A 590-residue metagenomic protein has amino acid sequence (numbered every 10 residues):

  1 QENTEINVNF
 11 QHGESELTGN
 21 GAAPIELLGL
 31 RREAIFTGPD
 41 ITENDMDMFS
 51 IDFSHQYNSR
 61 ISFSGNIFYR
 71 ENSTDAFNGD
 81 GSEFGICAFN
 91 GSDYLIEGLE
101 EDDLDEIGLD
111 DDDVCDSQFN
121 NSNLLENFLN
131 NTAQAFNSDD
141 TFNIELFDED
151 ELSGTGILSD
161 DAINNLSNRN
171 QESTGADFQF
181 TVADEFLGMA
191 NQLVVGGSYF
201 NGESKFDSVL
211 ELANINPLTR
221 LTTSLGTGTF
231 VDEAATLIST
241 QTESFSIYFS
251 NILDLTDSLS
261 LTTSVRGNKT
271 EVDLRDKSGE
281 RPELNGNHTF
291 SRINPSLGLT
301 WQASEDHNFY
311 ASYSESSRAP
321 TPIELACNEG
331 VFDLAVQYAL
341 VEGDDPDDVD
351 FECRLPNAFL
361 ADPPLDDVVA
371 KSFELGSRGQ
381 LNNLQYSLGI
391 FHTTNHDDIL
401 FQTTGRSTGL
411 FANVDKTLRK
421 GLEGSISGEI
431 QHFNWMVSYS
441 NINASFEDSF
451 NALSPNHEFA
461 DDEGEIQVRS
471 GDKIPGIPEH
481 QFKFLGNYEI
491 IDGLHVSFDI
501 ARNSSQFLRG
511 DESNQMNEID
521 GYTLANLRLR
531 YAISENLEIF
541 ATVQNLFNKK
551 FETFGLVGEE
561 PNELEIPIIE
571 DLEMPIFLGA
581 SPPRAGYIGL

Functional and structural regions predicted by a protein language model:
N3-F49, N72-S82, R169: Flexible loop and strand-edge segments within Gram-negative outer membrane beta-barrel domains
N3-V8, R60-F63, G188-N191, S258-L261 (+6 more regions): Repeated loop/turn-to-beta-strand initiation elements of outer-membrane beta-barrel proteins
I6, D45-F77, G81-E83, Y94-K277 (+3 more regions): Face-selective signature of the C-terminal outer-membrane beta-barrel domain
H12-E16, Y69-S73, Y199-K205, G267-D273 (+9 more regions): Transmembrane beta-strands of outer-membrane beta-barrel pores
I25-I35, F84-D103, E149-L152, F206-A235 (+4 more regions): Surface-exposed loop/turn segments flanking beta-strands in extracellular/periplasmic regions
Q56, S62-F68, N72-N78, K205 (+4 more regions): Membrane-embedded beta-barrel scaffold of Gram-negative outer-membrane proteins
Q179-T181, L187, T256-L261, N383-H396 (+1 more regions): Gram-negative outer-membrane beta-barrel transporters
S317, R502-R509, R530-L590: C-terminal beta-signal and adjacent terminal beta-strands/loops of Gram-negative outer-membrane beta-barrel proteins
